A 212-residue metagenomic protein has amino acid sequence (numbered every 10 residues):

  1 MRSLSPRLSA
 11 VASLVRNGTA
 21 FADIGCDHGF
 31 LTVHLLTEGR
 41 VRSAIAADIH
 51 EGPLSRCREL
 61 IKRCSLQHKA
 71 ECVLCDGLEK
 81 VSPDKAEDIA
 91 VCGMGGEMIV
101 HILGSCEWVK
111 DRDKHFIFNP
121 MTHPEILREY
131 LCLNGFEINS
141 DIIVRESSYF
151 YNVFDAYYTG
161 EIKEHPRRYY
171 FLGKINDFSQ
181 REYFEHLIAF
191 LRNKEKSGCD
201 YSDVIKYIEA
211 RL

Functional and structural regions predicted by a protein language model:
M1-G18, V33: S-adenosyl-L-methionine
R2-P6, E79-K80, K85, E97-L212: Class I S-adenosyl-L-methionine
G18-D27: Conserved class I S-adenosyl-L-methionine
H28-V41: Conserved SAM-binding loop of SAM-dependent methyltransferases across substrates and taxa, primarily the Class I
S43-D48: Conserved SAM-binding motif I beta-strand of class I
H50-G52: Conserved SAM/SAH-binding beta-strand->alpha-helix loop
S55-P83: S-adenosyl-L-methionine
A86-G93: Short SAM/SAH-binding signature in class I
